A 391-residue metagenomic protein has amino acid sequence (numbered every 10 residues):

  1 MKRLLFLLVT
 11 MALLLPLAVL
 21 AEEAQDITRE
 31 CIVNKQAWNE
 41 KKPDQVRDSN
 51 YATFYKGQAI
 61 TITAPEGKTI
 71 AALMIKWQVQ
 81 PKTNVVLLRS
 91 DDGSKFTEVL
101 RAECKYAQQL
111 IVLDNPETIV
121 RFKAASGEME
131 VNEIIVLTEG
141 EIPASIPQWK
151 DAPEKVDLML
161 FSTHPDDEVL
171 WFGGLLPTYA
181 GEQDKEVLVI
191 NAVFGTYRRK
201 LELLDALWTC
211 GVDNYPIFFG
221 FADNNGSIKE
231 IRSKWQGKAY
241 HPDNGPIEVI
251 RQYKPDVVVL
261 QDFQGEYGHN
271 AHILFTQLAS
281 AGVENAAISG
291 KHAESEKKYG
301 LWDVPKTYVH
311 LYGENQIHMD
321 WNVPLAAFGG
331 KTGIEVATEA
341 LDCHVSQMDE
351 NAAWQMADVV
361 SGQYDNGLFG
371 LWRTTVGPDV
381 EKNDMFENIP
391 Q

Functional and structural regions predicted by a protein language model:
M1-L4: Positively charged n-region of N-terminal signal peptides that target proteins for export
L7-L8, D26: A detector of low-complexity, intrinsically disordered, Ser/Thr/Gly/Pro/Ala-rich segments
L8-P16: Bacterial N-terminal signal peptides
L17-A21: Sec/Tat signal peptide C-region and signal peptidase I cleavage site
E22-F54, Q109, K150, N285-Q391: The feature marks non-catalytic terminal segments
D26-T28, I32-I60, E66-A72, W77-K82 (+1 more regions): Active-site beta-strand->loop->alpha-helix modules in alpha/beta enzyme cores, enriched in Gly/His/Asp(Glu)
V85, V120, P305-Y308: A broad, low-specificity signal marking well-ordered, structured residues that form hydrophobic/aromatic
L87-R89: Conserved aromatic beta-strand anchor motif in extracellular beta-sandwich/beta-rich domains
